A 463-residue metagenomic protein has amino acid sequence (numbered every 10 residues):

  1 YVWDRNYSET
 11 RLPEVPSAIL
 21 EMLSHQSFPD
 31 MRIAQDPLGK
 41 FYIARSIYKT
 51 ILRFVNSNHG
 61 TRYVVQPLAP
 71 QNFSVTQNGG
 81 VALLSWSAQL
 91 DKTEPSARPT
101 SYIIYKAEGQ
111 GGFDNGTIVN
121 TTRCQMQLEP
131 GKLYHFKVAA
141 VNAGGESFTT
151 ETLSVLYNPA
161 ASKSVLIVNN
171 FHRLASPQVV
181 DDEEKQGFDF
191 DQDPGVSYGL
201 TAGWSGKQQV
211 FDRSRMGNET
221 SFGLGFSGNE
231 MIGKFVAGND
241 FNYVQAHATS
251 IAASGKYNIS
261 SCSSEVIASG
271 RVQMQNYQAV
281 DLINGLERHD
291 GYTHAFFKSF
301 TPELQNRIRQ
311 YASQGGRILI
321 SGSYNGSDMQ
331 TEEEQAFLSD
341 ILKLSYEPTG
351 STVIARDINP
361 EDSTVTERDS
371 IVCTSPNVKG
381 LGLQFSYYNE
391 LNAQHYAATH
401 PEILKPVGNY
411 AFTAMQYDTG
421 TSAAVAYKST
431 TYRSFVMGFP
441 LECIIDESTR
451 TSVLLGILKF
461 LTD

Functional and structural regions predicted by a protein language model:
Y1-H59, G438-L441: Active-site-adjacent mobile loop/cap segments within catalytic or ligand-binding domains
R53-S96, P130, G145-S162: Pro/Thr/Ser/Gly-rich low-complexity, intrinsically disordered linker/stalk tracts
T100-I104: Short beta-strand elements bearing conserved aromatic residues within extracellular beta-rich modules
D114-T121: Short beta-strand segments within Ig-like beta-sandwich modules, predominantly Fibronectin type-III
Q125-E146: Beta-strand-rich modules
T152-Q278, I283-L286, L455-D463: Aromatic-Pro/Gly-enriched surface loop or interdomain linker that acts as a lid/target-recognition segment
L286-A393, V453: A glycine-rich, often tryptophan-bearing local segment used as a flexible ligand/cofactor-contacting loop or short
T352-D446: Catalytic beta-strand/loop cores that center a nucleophilic Ser/Cys/Thr and support acyl-enzyme chemistry
